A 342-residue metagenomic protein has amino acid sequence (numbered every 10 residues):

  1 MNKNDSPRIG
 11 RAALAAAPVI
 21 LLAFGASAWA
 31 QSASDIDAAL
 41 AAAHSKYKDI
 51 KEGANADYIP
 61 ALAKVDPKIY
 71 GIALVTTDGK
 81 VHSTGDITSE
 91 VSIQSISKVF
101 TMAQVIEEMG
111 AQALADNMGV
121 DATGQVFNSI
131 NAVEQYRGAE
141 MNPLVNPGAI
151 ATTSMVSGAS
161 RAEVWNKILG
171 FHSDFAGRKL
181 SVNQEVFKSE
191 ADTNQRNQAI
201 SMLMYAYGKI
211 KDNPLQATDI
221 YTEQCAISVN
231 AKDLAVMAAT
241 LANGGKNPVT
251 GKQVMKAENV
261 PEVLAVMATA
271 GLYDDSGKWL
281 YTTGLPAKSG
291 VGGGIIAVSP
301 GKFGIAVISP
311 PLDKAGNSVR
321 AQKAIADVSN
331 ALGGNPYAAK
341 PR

Functional and structural regions predicted by a protein language model:
N2-A16: Bacterial N-terminal signal peptides that target proteins for export
F24-A30: Sec/Tat signal peptide C-region and signal peptidase I cleavage site
Q31-I72: Beta-lactamase-like hydrolase cores
D35-S45, I50-E52, V105-Q224, T240: Active-site-adjacent helix/loop patches that line small-molecule binding or acyl-intermediate pockets
A63-I93, L114-G119, G124, N128: An N-terminal structural lobe/cap that precedes and organizes the functional/catalytic core across diverse proteins
P67-I72, A199-S201, G292-I295: Short glycine-rich loop/turn motifs
I72, D78-G79, S92-A115, M237 (+1 more regions): Active-site SXXK
N243-R342: Structured C-terminal helix/loop/strand segments within mature extracytoplasmic catalytic/sensor domains
